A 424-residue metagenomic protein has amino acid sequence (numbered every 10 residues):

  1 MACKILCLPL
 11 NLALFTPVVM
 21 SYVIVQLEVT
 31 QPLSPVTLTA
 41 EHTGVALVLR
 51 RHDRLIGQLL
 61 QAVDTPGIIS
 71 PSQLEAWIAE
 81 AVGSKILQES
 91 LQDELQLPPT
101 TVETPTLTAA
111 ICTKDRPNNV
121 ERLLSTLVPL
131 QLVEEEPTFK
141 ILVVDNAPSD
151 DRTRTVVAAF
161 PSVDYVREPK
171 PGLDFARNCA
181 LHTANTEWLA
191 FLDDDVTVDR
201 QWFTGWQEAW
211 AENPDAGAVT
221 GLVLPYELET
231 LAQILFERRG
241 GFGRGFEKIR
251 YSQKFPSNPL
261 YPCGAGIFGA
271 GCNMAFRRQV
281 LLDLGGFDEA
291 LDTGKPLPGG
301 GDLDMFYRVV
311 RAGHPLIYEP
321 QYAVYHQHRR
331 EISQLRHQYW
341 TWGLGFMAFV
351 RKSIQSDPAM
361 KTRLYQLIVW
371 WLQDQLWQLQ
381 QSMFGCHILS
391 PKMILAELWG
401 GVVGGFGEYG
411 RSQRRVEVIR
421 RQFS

Functional and structural regions predicted by a protein language model:
L95, R116-Q131: Short, well-formed alpha-helical segments that are part of the catalytic scaffolds of diverse glycosyltransferases
T126, L142-R154, V196: A conserved acidic beta->alpha catalytic loop
R152-R154, E168-A184: Glycine-rich, basic loop-to-helix element that forms the pyrophosphate-binding segment of sugar-nucleotide handling
L189: Short aromatic/hydrophobic "clamp" motif used to bind/position activated sugar donors
Q201-G241: Conserved donor NDP-sugar-binding/catalytic core segment of glycosyltransferases
R239-G266: Short, flexible, basic/aromatic active-site loop/helix in glycosyltransferases
I267-G285, A290-Y322: A short, conserved alpha-helix in the catalytic core of glycosyltransferases
W340-L344, P358-S424: Non-catalytic, C-terminal membrane-associated alpha-helical segments of glycosyltransferases
